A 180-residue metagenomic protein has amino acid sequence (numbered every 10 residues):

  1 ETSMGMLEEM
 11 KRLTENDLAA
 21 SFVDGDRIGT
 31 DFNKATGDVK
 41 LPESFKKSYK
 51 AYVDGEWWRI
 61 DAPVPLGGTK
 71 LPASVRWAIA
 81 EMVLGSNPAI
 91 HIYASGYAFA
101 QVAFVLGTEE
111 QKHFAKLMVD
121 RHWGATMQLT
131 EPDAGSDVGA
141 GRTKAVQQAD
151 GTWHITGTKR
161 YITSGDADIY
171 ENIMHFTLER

Functional and structural regions predicted by a protein language model:
E1-A94: Amphipathic, small/basic residue-rich leader segments at the start of a protein or domain
D26-I28, N33, A94-Y97, L106-W153 (+1 more regions): Internal maturation/activation junctions in enzymes
F45-K46, A62, Q111-K112, G141 (+2 more regions): Short alpha-helical segments and helix-capping/turn motifs at coil-helix boundaries
K46-Y49, W57, R76, G124 (+2 more regions): Short glycine-rich loop/turn motifs
L66, D133, Y161-I162: Glycine-rich nucleotide phosphate-binding loop and flanking beta-alpha elements of Rossmann-like dinucleotide-binding
K70-V75, V102-V105, D137-G141, G165-D168 (+1 more regions): Short acidic, glycine/serine/threonine-rich loops at helix termini
A73-V102, H113-D120, G124, I173-H175: Catalytic or ion-translocation cores adjacent to nucleophile or general acid/base/metal-coordination motifs in diverse
T152, T156-R180: A short core secondary-structure module
